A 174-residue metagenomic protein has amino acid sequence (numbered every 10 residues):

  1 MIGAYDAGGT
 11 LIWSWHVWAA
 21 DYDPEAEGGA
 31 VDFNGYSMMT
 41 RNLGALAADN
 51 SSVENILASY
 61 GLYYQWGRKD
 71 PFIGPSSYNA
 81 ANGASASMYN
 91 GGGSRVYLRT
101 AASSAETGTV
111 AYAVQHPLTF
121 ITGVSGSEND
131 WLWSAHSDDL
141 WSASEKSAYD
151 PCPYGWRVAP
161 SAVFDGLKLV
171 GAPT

Functional and structural regions predicted by a protein language model:
M1-D6: A short beta-strand micro-motif common to beta-rich folds, especially ectodomain repeats
G8, D23, N42-D49, F72 (+2 more regions): Short loop/turn segments at secondary-structure transitions that flank enzyme active sites
T10-P24: C-terminal edge beta-strand
S14-H16, A30, G35-S37, W156-R157: Beta-sheet entry/capping signal
D23-Y64: Compositionally biased low-complexity segments at domain edges in trafficked proteins and select soluble regulators
G29, N50, Y78, F164 (+1 more regions): Generic alpha-helix signal with a bias toward terminal, lower-confidence helices and secondary-structure junctions
S37-A45, R99, A105, T109-G123 (+1 more regions): Conserved hydrophobic ligand-interaction patch in extracellular adhesion modules
L57-G126: Low-complexity, serine/threonine/proline-enriched polar segments
